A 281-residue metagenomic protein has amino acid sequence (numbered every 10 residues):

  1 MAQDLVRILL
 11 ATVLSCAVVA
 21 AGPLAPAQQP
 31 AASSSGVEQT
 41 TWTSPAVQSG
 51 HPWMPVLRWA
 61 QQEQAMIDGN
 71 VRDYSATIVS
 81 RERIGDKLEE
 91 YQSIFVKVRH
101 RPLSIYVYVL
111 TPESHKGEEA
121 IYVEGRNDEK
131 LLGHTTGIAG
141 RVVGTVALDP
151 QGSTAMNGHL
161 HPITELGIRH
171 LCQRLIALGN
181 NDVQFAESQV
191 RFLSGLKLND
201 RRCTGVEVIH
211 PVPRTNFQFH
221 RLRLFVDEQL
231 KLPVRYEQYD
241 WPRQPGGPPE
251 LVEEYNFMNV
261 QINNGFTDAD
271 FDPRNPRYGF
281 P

Functional and structural regions predicted by a protein language model:
M1-V6: N-terminal secretory signal peptides that target proteins for export/translocation
I8-A20: Bacterial N-terminal signal peptides
C16, N70-Y74, D182: Short secondary-structure junctions and interdomain/linker hinges
C16, S34-G36: Compositionally biased regions
A20-A32: Signal peptide processing junction and immediate N-terminal pro/mature segment of secreted/exported proteins
P30, G85, L110-S114, L132 (+2 more regions): Gly/Pro-enriched, hydrophobic low-complexity segments that function as extracytoplasmic propeptides/linkers
G36-Q48: Acidic/histidine-rich, surface-exposed loop or edge segments in extracytoplasmic proteins
P52-G140: N-terminal mature ectodomain segment of secretory-pathway/periplasmic proteins
